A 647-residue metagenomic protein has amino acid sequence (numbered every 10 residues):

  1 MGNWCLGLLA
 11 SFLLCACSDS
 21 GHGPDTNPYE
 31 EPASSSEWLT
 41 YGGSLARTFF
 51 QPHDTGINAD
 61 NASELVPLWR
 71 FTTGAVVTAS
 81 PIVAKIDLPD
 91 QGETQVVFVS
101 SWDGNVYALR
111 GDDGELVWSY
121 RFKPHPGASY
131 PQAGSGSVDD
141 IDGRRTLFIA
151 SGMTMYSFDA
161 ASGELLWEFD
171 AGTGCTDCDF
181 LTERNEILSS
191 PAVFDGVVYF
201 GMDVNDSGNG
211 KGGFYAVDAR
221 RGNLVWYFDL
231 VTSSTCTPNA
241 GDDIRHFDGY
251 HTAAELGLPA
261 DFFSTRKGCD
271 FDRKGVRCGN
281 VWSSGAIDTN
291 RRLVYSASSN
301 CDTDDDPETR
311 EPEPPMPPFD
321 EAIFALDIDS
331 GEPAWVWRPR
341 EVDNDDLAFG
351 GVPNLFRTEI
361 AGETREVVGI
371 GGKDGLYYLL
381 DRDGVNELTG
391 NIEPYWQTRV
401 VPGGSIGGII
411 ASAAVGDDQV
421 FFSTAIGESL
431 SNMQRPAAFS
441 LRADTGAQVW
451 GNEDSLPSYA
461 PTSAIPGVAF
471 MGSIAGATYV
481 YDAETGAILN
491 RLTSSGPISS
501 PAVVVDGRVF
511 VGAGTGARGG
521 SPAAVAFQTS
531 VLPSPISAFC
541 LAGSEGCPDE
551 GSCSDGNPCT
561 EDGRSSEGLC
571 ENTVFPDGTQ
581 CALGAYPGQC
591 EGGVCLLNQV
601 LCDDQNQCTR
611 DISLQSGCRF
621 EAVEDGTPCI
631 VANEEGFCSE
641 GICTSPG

Functional and structural regions predicted by a protein language model:
M1-L8: Bacterial N-terminal signal peptides that target proteins for export
L14-A16: C-terminal motif of bacterial Sec signal peptides marking the signal peptidase cleavage site
S18-S20: Bacterial signal peptide processing site
H22-T26: Ser/Thr/Gly/Pro-rich low-complexity, disordered linker/stalk segments of secreted and cell-surface proteins
N27-P67: Blade/loop signatures of beta-propeller domains
T55-A75, A84-Q132, V138-I149, M153-N185 (+5 more regions): Extracytoplasmic/lumenal domain signature
N280-V281: Long, compositionally biased, intrinsically disordered segments
G543-G647: Cysteine-rich modules of extracellular adhesion/ECM and protease-associated proteins
